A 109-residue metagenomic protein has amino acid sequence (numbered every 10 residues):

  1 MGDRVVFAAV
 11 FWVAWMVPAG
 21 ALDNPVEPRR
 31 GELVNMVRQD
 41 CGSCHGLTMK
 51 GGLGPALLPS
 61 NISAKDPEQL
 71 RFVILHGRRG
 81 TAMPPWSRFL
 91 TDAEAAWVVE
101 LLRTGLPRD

Functional and structural regions predicted by a protein language model:
M1-V5: Positively charged n-region of N-terminal signal peptides that target proteins for export
V6-M16: Bacterial N-terminal signal peptides
V17-V37, L106-D109: Electrostatic cytochrome c docking/interface patches
G20-E27, L47-S60: His/Cys-centered metal/cofactor-coordination and adjacent catalytic loops
V26-T48, Q69-H76: Sequence/structural segment immediately N-terminal to covalent heme-attachment motifs in c-type and related
Q39, P55, T81: Glycine-centered loop/turn positions within well-structured domains that cap or flank conserved ligand/cofactor-binding
P59-R108: Extracytoplasmic electron-transfer domains, predominantly the class I c-type cytochrome c fold
